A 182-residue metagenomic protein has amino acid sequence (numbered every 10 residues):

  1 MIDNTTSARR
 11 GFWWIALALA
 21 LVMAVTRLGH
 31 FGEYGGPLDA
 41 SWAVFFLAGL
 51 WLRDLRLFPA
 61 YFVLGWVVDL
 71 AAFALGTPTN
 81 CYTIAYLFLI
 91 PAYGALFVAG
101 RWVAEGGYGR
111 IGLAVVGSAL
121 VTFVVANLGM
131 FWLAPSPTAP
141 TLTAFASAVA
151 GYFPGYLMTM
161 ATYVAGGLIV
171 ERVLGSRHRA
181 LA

Functional and structural regions predicted by a protein language model:
I2-L52, R56-P59: Hydrophobic transmembrane alpha-helices
N4-A8, L52-L55, W102-G112, S176-R179: Membrane-interface helix-boundary motifs at transmembrane edges
L19, L57-V68, I111-L120, A182: Central hydrophobic cores of alpha-helical transmembrane segments in multi-pass integral membrane proteins
V22, F45, G49-L52, Y93-A104 (+1 more regions): Hydrophobic transmembrane alpha-helices
M23, G49-L50, G65, D69 (+2 more regions): Alpha-helical transmembrane segments of multi-pass membrane proteins
T26-L38, V63-A99: Interfacial aromatic-anchored transmembrane helix boundaries in multi-pass membrane proteins
P78-F123, R172: Short helix-perturbing small/polar motifs within transmembrane alpha-helices
G106-A182: Membrane-embedded alpha-helical hairpins and interfacial helices in multi-pass inner-membrane proteins
